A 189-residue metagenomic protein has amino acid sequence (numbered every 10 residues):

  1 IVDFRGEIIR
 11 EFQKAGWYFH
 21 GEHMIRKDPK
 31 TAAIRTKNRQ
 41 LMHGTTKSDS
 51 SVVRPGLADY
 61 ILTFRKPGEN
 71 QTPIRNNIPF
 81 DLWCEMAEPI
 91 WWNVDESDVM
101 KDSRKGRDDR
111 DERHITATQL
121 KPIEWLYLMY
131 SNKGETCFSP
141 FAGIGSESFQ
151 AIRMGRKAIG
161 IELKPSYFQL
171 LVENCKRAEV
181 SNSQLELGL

Functional and structural regions predicted by a protein language model:
I1-L170: Core catalytic lobe of class I
V172-L189: S-adenosyl-L-methionine
